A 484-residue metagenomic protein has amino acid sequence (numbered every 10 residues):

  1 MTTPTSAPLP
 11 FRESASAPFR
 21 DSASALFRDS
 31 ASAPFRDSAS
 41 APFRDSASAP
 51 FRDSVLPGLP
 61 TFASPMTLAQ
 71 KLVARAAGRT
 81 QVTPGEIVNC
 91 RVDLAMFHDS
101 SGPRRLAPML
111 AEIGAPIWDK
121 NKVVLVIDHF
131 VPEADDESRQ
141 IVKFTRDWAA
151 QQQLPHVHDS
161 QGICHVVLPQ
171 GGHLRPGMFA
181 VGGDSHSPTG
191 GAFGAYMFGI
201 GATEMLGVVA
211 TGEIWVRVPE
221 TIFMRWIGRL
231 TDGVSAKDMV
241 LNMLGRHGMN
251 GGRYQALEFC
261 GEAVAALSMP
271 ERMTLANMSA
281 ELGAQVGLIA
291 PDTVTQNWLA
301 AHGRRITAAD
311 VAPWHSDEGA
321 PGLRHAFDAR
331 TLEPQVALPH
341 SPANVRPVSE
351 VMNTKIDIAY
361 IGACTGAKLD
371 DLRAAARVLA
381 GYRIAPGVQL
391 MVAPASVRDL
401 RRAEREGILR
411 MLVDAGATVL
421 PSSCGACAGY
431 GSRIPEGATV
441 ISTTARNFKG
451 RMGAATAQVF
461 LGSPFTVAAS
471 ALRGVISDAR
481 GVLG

Functional and structural regions predicted by a protein language model:
T2-E13, P50-G484: Fe-S-dependent hydro-lyases/dehydratases of central metabolism
P8-V55: Long, intrinsically disordered low-complexity tandem-repeat segments
